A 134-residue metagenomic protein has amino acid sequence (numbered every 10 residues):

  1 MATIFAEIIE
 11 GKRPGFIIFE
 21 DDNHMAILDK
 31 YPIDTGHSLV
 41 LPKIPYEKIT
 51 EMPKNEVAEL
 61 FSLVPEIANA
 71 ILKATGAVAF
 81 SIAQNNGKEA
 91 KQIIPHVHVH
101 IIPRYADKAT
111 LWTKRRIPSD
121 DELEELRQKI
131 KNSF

Functional and structural regions predicted by a protein language model:
M1-F134: HIT superfamily nucleotide-processing domains
